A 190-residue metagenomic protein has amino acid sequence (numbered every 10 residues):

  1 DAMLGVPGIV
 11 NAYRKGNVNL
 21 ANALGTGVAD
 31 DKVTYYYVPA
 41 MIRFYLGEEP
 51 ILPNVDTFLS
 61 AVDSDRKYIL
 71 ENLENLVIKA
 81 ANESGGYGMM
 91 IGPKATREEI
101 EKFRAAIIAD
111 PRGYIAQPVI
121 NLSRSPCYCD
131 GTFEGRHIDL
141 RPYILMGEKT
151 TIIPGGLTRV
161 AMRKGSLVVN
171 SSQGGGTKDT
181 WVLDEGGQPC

Functional and structural regions predicted by a protein language model:
D1-C190: Domain-scale recognition of functional cores that engage charged ligands
